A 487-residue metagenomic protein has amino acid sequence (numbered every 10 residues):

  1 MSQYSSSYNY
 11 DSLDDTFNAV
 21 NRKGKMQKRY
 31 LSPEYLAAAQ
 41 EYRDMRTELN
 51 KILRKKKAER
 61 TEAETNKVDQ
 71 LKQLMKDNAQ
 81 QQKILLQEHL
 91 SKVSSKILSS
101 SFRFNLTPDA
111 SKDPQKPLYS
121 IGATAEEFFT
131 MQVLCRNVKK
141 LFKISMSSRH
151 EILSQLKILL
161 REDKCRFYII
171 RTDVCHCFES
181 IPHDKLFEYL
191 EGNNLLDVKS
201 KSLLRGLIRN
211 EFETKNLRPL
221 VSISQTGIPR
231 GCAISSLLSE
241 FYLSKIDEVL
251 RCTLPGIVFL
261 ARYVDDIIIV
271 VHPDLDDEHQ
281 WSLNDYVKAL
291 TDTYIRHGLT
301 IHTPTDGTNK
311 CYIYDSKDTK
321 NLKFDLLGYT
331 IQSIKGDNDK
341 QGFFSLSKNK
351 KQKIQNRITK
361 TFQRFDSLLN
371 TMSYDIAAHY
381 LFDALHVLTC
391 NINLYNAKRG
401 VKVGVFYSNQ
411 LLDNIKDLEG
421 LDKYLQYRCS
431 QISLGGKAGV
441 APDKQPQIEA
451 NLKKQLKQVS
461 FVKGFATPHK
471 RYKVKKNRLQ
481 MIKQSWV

Functional and structural regions predicted by a protein language model:
M1-L196, F212, L217, L421 (+1 more regions): Conserved two-metal-ion catalytic palm core of "right-hand" nucleic acid polymerases, unifying RNA-dependent RNA
Q115-S120, R171-T172, S224-C232, K402-N414: Glycine- and acidic
E126, G231-S235, T319: Secondary-structure capping and boundary motifs in well-ordered enzyme cores
L134, S235, G328: A residue-level signal for conserved active-site and pocket-lining positions in enzyme catalytic cores
M146-L156, V258-R262, H302-N309: Short, glycine/acidic-rich hinge or "gate" loops at secondary-structure transitions that mediate conformational
R161-V264, I268-V287: Conserved polymerase palm-domain catalytic core
K199-S202, V270-S367: Polymerase palm active-site segment centered on the conserved acidic dipeptide of motif C
N321-V487: Active-site and adjacent loop segments of nucleotide-processing enzymes that use two-metal-ion phosphate chemistry
